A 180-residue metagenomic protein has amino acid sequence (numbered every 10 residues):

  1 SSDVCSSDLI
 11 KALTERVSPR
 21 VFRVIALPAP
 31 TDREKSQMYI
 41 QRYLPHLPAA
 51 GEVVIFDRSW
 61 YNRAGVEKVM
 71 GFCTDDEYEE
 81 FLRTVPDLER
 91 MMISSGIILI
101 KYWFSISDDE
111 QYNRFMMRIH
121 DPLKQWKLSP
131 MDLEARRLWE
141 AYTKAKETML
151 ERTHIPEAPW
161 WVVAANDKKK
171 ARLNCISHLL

Functional and structural regions predicted by a protein language model:
S1-S6: Short, small-residue-biased leader/transition segments that mark boundaries at the very start of proteins
S7-S18: A conserved segment at the C-terminal end of the G1
S18-R23, A49-E52, M92-I100, D121-K124 (+1 more regions): Short glycine-/polar-rich loops that comprise or flank the Walker A/P-loop and associated switch/sensor motifs
P19-R83: Conserved nucleotide-sensing/catalytic segment adjacent to the nucleotide-binding pocket in NTP-handling enzymes
R33-S36, N62-K68, D108-M116, K170-L173: Switch/connector loops and helix/strand junctions flanking conserved nucleotide-binding motifs in nucleotide-processing
R58-S59, W103-D108, N166: A short beta-strand-to-loop transition that corresponds to the Sensor-1 phosphate-sensing loop of AAA+ P-loop ATPases
K68-T84, M92-K144: A glycine- and Lys/Arg-enriched "phosphate-lid" helix/loop adjacent to the NTP-binding pocket of small-molecule kinases
K144-L180: NTP-dependent small-molecule kinase module
